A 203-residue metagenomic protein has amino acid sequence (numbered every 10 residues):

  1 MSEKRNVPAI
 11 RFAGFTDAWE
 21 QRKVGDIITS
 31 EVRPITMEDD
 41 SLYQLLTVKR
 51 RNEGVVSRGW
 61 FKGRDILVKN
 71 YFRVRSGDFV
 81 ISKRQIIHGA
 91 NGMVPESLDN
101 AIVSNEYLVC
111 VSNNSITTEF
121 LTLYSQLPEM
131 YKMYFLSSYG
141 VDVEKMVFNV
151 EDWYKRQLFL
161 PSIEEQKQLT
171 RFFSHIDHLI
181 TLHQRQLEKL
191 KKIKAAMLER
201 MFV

Functional and structural regions predicted by a protein language model:
M1-D17, R185-V203: Short amphipathic coiled-coil heptad-repeat segments
M1-R5, P128-E164: Short, flexible domain-boundary/linker segments around small modular repeats
P8, D26, F79, K167-L179 (+1 more regions): Extracellular/lumenal glycan-associated surfaces
I10-I35: Non-catalytic DNA-recognition/assembly elements of restriction-modification systems
F12, W19-K23, F173-L179, L190-K191: Long, compositionally biased tandem-repeat segments
A13-A18, L108-T117, M146, D152-K167 (+1 more regions): Proline-centric
I28, P34-D65: DNA target-recognition patches
G59, K69-Y131, E144, N149 (+1 more regions): A short beta-sheet element
